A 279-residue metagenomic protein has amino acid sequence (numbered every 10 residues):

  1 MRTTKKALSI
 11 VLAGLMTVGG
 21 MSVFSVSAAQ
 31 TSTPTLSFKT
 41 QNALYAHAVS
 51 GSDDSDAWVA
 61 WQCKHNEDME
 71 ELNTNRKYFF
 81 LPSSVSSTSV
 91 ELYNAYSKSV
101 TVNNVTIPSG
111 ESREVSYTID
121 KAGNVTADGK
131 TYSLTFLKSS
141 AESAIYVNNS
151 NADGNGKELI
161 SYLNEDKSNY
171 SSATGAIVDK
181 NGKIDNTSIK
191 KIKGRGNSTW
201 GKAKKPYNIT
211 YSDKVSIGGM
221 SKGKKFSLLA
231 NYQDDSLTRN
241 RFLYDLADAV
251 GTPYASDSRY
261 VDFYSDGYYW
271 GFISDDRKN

Functional and structural regions predicted by a protein language model:
M1-T3: N-terminal secretory signal peptides that target proteins for export/translocation
K5-G20: Sec-dependent N-terminal signal peptides
V18-S32: Sec-dependent signal peptide cleavage junction
A29-E91, S109-N279: Phosphate-handling architecture centered on phosphoinositide signaling
T88-P108: Change to "...patches in solvent-exposed regions of secreted, membrane-anchored, or virion-exposed structural
